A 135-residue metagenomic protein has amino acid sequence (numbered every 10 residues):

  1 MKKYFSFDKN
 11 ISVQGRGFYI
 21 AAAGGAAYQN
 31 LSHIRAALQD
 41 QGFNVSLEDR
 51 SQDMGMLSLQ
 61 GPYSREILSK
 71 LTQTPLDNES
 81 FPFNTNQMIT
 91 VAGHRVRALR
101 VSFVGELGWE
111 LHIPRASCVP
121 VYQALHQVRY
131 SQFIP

Functional and structural regions predicted by a protein language model:
M1-P135: Basic, glycine/lysine-rich polyanion-binding surfaces/domains
